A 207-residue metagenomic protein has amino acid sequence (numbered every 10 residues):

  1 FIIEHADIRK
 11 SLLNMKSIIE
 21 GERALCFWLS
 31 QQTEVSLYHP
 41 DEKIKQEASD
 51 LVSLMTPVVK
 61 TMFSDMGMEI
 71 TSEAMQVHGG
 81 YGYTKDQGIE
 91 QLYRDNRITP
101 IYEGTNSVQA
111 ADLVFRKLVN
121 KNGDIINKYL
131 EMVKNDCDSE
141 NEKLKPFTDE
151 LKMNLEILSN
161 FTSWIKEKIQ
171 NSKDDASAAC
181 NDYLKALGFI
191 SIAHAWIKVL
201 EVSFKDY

Functional and structural regions predicted by a protein language model:
F1-Y207: Flavin-dependent oxidoreductase catalytic core characteristic of acyl-CoA dehydrogenase/oxidase-like enzymes
